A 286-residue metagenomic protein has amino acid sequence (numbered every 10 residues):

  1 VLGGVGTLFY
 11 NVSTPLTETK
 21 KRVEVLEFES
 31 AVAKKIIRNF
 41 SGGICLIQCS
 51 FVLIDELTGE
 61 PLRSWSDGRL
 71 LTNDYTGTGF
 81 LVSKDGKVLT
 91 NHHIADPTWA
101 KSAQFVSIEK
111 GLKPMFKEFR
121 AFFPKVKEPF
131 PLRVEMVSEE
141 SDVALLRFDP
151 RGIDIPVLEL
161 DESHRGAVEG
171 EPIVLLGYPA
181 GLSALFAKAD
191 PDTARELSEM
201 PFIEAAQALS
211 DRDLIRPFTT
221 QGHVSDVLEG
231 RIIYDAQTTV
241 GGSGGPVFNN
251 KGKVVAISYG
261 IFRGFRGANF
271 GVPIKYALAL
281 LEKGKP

Functional and structural regions predicted by a protein language model:
V1-E18: Single-pass membrane-anchoring alpha-helices
G4, L214, F248-P286: C-terminal subregion of chymotrypsin/trypsin-like serine protease catalytic domains
S13-H92, S141-A144, P156-V157, V168 (+2 more regions): N-terminal activation segment of mature serine protease catalytic domains
N39-I44, T72-G77, S83-D85, L89 (+9 more regions): Extracytoplasmic
Y75-G79, L158-S163, R231-F248: Gly/Ser-rich catalytic serine loop of serine hydrolases
F80-L81, P217-T219, V224, Q237-S258: Catalytic nucleophile loop of clan PA
S83-E139, R151, L176-Y178, G260: Catalytic-histidine neighborhood of serine endopeptidases, predominantly the chymotrypsin-like S1/PA family
P156-G230, T239, G260-N269: Flexible, gly/ser-rich surface segments that form the specificity/activation loops bordering the active-site cleft
